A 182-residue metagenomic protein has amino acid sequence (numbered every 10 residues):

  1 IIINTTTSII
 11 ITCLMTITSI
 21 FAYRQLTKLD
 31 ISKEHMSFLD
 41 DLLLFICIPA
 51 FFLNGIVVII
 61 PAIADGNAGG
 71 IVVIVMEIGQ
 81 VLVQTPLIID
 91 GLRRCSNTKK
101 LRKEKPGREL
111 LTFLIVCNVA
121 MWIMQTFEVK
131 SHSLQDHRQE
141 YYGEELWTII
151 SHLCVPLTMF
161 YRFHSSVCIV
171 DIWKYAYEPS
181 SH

Functional and structural regions predicted by a protein language model:
I1-H182: Alpha-helical transmembrane segments of secretory-pathway, organelle, and plasma-membrane proteins
